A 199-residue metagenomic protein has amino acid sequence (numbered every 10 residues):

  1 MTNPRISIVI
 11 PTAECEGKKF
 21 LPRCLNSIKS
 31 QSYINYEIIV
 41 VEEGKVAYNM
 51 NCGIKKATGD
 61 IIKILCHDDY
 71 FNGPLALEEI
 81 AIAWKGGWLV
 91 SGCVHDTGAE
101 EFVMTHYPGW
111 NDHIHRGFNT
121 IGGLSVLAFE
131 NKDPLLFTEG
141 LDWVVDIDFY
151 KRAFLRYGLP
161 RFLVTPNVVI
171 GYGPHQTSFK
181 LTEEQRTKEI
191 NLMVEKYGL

Functional and structural regions predicted by a protein language model:
P4-V9, E37, D148: Cell-envelope/extracellular polymer assembly enzymes that use nucleotide-activated donors
R23-N35: Short, acidic, metal-binding catalytic loop of nucleotide-sugar glycosyltransferases
E43-A57: Glycine-rich, basic loop-to-helix element that forms the pyrophosphate-binding segment of sugar-nucleotide handling
M50-N51, N72-L135, P174, F179-L199: Flexible acidic/His/Gly-enriched loops in nucleotide-sugar-dependent glycosyltransferase catalytic domains
I62: Short aromatic/hydrophobic "clamp" motif used to bind/position activated sugar donors
A76, F149-A153: Short active-site alpha-helical segment characteristic of glycosyltransferases and processive polysaccharide synthases
G92, P160-V168: Catalytic beta-strand/loop signature of glycosyltransferases that borders the donor
W143-F149: Acidic donor-binding loop at a coil-to-helix junction in glycosyltransferase catalytic cores that engages
